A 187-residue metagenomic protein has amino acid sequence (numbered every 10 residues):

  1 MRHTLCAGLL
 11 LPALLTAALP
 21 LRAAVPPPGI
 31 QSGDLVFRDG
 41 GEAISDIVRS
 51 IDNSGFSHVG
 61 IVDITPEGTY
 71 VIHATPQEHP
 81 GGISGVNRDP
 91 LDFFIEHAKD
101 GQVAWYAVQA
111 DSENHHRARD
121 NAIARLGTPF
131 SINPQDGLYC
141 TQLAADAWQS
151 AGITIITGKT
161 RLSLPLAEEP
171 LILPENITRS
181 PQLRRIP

Functional and structural regions predicted by a protein language model:
M1-T4: Positively charged n-region of N-terminal signal peptides that target proteins for export
A7-A18: Bacterial N-terminal signal peptides
L19-A23: Sec/Tat signal peptide C-region and signal peptidase I cleavage site
S32-G33: Loop/turn positions that initiate beta-strands
R38-A104, T128-L138: Glycine-rich catalytic cores of cysteine/serine-nucleophile enzymes that process amide/ester linkages in cell-envelope
V59-Q77, V108-A110, H115-N121, Q135-I156: Catalytic cores of peptidoglycan-degrading enzymes
S131-P187: Activation targets extended, charge/polar-rich intrinsically disordered C-terminal tails
